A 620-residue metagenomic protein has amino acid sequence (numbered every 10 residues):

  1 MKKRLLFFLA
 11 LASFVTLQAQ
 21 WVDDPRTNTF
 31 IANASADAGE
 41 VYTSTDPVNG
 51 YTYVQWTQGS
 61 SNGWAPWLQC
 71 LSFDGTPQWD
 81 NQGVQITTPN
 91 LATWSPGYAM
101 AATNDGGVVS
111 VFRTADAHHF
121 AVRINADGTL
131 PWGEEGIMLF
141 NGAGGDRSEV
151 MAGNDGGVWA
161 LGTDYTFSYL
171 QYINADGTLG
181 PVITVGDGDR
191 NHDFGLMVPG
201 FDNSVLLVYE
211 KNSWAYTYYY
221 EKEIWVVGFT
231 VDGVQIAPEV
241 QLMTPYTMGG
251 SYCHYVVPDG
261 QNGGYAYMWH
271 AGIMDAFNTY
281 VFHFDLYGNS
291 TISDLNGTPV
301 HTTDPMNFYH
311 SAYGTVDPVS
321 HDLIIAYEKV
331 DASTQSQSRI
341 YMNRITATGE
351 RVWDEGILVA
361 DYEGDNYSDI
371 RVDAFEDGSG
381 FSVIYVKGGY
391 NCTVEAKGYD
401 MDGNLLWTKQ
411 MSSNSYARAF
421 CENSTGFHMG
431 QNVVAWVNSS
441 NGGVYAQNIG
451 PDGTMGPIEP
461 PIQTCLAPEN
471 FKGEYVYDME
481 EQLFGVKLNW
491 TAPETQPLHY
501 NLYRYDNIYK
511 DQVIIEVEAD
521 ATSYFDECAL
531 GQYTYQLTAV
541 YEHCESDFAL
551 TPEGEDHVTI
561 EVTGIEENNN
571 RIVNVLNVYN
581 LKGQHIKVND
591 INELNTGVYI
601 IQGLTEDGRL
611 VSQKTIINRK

Functional and structural regions predicted by a protein language model:
M1-V22: Bacterial Sec-dependent N-terminal signal peptides
Q20-I462: Extracellular, repeat-based ectodomains that mediate carbohydrate processing or recognition
W64, A519-Y524: Short S/T/G- and acidic-enriched coil/turn segments that sit immediately N-terminal to beta-strands in beta-sandwich
Q235, S290, E545-F548, L610: A structural signal for beta-strand boundary/capping segments at domain termini and interdomain linkers
G297, Q512-A521: Solvent-exposed serine/threonine-rich low-complexity stretches and specific carbohydrate-binding patches
P461-Q496, C544-V562: Pro/Thr/Ser/Gly-rich low-complexity, intrinsically disordered linker/stalk tracts
L498-V513, A529-Q532, E561-K620: C-terminal outer-membrane/trafficking sorting elements
D526-E545: Beta-strand-rich modules
